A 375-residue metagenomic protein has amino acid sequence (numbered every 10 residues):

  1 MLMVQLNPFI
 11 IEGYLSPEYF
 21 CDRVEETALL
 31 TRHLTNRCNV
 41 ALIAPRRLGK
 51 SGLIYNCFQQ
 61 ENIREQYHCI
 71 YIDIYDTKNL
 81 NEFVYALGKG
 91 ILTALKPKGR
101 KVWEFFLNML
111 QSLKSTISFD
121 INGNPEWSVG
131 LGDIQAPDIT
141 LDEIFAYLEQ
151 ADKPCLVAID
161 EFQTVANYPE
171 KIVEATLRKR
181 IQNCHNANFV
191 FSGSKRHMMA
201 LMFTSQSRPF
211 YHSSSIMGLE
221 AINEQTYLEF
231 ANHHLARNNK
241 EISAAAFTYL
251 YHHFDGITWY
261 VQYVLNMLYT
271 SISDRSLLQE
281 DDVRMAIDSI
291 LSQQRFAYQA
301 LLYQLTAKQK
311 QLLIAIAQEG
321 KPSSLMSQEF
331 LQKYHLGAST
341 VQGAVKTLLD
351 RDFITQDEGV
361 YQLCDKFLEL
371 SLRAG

Functional and structural regions predicted by a protein language model:
M1-V40, P45, T355: A short, basic N-terminal segment
L2, L6-N7, S292, F296-G375: C-terminal leucine-rich, beta-strand-based interaction scaffolds used for sensing/assembly
L34-T35, Q163, D255, Y269 (+1 more regions): Short, locally clustered residues in the helix-turn-helix/winged-helix DNA-binding domain
C38-N39, A44-L48, G52-L156: P-loop NTPase nucleotide-binding core
W127-R196, T204: Conserved Walker B catalytic segment
L201-H252, D274-S276: Helix-loop-helix "sensor" segment of P-loop NTPases
F247-H253, W259-S273, Q311-I314, K346: C-terminal helical "lid" of AAA+/P-loop NTPase domains
S271-Q293: Conserved C-terminal helix/linker of AAA+ ATPases
